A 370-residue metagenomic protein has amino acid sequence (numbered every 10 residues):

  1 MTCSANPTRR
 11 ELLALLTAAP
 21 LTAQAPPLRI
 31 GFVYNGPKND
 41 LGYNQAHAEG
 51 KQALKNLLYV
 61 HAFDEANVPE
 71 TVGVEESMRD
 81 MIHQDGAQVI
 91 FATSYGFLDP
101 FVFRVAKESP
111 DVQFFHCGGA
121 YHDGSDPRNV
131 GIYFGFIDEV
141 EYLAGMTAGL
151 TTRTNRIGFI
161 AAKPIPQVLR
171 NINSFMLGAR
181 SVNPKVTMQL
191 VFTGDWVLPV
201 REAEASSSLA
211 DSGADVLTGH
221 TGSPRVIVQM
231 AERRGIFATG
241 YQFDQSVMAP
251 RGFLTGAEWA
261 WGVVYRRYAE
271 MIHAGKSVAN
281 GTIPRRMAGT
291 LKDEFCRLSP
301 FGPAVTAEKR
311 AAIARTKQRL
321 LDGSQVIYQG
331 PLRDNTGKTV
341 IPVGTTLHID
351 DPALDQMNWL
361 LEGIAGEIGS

Functional and structural regions predicted by a protein language model:
M1-L21: N-terminal secretory signal peptides
P26-S370: A residue-level marker of the well-folded mature domains of exported/periplasmic proteins
